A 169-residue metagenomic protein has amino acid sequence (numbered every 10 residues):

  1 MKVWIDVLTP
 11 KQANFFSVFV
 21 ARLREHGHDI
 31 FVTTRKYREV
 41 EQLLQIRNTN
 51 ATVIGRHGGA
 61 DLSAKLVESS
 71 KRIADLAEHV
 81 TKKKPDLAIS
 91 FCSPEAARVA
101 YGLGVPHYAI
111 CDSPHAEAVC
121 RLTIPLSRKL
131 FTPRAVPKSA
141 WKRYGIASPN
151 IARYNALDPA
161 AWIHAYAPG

Functional and structural regions predicted by a protein language model:
M1-P10: Nucleotide-activated donor-dependent transferases that construct or modify glycoconjugates
K2, D86-L87: Structural motif
P10-R24: Short amphipathic alpha-helix
R24-E68: Conserved nucleotide-sugar phosphate-binding/catalytic loop shared by glycosyltransferases and other
R72-K84: Short, well-structured alpha-helical segments in soluble
L87, Y101-P114: Active-site proximal beta-strand in glycosyltransferases
Y108-A109, C120-T132: A conserved, positively charged/aromatic
F131-G169: A nucleotide-sugar donor-handling region in carbohydrate enzymes
